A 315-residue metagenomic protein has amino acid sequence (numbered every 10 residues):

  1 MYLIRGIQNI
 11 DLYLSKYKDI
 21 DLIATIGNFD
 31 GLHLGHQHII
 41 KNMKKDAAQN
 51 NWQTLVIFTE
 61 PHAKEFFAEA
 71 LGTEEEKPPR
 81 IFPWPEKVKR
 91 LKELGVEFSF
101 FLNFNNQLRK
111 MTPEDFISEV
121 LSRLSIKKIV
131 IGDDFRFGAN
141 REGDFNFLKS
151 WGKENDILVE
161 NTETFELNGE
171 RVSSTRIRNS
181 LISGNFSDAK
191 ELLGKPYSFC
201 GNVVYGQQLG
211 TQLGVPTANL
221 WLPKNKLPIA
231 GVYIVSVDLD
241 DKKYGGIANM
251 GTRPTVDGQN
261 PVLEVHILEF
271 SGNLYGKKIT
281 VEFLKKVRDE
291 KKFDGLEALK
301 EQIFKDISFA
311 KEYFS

Functional and structural regions predicted by a protein language model:
M1-I23: Positively charged, low-complexity intrinsically disordered leader regions
I23-M43: Di-metal (Zn2+ and/or Mg2+/Mn2+) metal-binding site signature of metallo-dependent hydrolases with the MBL/beta-CASP
T25-I26, K45-A70, E75: ATP-dependent adenylation/pyrophosphate-handling site
H33, L91, I129, A189 (+2 more regions): Residue-level signal for inorganic ion chemistry
I39-T54, K89-L94: A short, N-terminal amphipathic alpha-helix
A63-D133, F137-N155: N-terminal Rossmann-like or analogous alpha/beta NTP/dinucleotide-binding catalytic cores that position adenine
G152-N249: Glycine-rich, Lys/Arg-enriched anion-binding loops that position phosphate/diphosphate groups for phosphoryl
G206-S315: Phosphate/ribose-recognition catalytic cores of enzymes acting on nucleotide-derived substrates
